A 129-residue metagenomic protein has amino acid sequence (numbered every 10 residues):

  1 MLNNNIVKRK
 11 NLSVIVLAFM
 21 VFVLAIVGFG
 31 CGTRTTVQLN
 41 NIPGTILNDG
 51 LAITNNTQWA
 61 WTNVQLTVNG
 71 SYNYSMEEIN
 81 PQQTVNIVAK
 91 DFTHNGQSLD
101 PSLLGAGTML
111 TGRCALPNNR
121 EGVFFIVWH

Functional and structural regions predicted by a protein language model:
N4-A18: Bacterial N-terminal signal peptides that target proteins for export
L17-V27: Bacterial N-terminal signal peptides
F29-T33: N-terminal Sec signal peptide cleavage junction
T45-G50, L103: Short, solvent-exposed loop/turn segments enriched in Ser/Thr/Gly
L51-Q58: Asparagine-centered strand-capping/turn motif at beta-strand->loop junctions
A60-T67: Short, hydrophobic/aromatic beta-strand segments
G70-S102: Intrinsically disordered, low-complexity Pro/Gly/Ser/Thr-rich segments with frequent PxxP/GP/PP motifs and embedded
F92-H129: Terminal connector regions
